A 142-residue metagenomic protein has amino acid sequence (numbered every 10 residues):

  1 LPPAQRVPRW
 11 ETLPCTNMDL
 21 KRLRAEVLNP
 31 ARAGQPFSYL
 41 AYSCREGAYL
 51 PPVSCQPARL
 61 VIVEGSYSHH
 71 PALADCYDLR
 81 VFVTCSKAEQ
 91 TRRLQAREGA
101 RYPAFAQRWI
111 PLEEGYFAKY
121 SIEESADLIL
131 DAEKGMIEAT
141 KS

Functional and structural regions predicted by a protein language model:
L1-S54, L60-V61: Conserved nucleotide-sensing/catalytic segment adjacent to the nucleotide-binding pocket in NTP-handling enzymes
P8, L40, P71, E114-G115: Flexible, active-site-adjacent loop/turn segments at secondary-structure boundaries
L20-R24, I62-D75, K134-S142: Short, surface-exposed, charge-dense and proline/glycine-enriched linear segments
E46-R97: ATP-dependent NMP and nucleoside kinases share a basic, alpha-helical "lid"
D75, L79, A88, R92 (+2 more regions): NTP-dependent small-molecule kinase module
A106-W109: Acidic, metal/cofactor-coordinating or nucleic-acid-engaging core segments within structured domains
